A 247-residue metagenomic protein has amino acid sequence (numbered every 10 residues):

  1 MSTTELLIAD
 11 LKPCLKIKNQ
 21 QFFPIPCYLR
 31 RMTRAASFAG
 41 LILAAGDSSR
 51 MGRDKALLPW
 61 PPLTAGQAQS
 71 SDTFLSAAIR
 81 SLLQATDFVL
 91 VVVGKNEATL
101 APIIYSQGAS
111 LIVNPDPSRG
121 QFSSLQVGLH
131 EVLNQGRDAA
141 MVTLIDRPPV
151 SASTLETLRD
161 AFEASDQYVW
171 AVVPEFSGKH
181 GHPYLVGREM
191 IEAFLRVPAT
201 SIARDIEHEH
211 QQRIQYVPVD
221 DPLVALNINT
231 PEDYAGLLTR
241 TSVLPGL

Functional and structural regions predicted by a protein language model:
E5-I8, K18-Q20: N-terminal amphipathic/hydrophobic targeting modules at extreme N-termini, encompassing cleavable Sec/SRP-type signal
Q20-Q21, Y28, Q67: Low-complexity, intrinsically disordered or signal/transmembrane-proximal segments
L29-A36, G40, E192-L247: Conserved alpha/beta core of the MobA/IspD/sugar-nucleotide pyrophosphorylase nucleotidyltransferase superfamily
T33-H180, R213-D220: Nucleotide and nucleotide-moiety/phosphate-recognizing core
S48, L58, I191-E192, A235: Nucleotide phosphate-binding site architecture
H182-V186, L226-I228: Short glycine- and hydrophobic/aromatic-rich loop-to-beta-strand nucleating segment in the catalytic cores
